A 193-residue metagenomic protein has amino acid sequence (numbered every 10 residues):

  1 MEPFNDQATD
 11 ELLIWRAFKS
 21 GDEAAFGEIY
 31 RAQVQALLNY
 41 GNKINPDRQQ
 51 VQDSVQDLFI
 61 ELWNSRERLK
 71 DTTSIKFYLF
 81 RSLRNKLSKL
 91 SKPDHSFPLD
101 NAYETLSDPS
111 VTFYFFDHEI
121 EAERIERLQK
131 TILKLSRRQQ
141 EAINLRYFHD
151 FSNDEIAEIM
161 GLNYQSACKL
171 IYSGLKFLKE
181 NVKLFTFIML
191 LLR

Functional and structural regions predicted by a protein language model:
M1-Q35: N-terminal module of bacterial RNA polymerase sigma factors
E2-D6, E158, L175-R193: C-terminal edge and immediately downstream basic/flexible tail or linker adjoining helix-turn-helix-like DNA-binding
Q7, K89, S96-E121: Internal acidic/polar
K19-S20, P46, D57-S74, P93-D94: Sigma70-family region 2
D53-I60, T73-N85: Structural recognition of an alpha-helix C-terminal capping motif at a helix-to-coil junction
E67-D71, R81-N101: Arg/Lys-rich amphipathic alpha helix in sigma70-family domain 2
R84-S88, D154, E158-K183: DNA-recognition helix of helix-turn-helix
A142-R146: A short pre-motif secondary-structure segment
